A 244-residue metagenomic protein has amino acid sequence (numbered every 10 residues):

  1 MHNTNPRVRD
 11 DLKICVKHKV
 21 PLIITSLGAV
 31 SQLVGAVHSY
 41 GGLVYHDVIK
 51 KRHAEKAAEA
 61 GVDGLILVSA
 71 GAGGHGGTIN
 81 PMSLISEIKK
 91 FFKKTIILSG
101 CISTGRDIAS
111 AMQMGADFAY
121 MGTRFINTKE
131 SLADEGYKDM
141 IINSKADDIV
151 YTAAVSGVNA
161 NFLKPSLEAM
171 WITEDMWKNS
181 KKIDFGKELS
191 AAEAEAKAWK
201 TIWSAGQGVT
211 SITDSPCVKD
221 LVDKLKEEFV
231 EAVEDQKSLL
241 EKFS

Functional and structural regions predicted by a protein language model:
M1-T95: Active-site entrance/lid segments in N-terminal catalytic domains of soluble metabolic enzymes
D47, G100-C101: Conserved acidic functional residues
M82-I97, S103-S244: Conserved active-site-proximal phosphate/metal-binding subdomains
